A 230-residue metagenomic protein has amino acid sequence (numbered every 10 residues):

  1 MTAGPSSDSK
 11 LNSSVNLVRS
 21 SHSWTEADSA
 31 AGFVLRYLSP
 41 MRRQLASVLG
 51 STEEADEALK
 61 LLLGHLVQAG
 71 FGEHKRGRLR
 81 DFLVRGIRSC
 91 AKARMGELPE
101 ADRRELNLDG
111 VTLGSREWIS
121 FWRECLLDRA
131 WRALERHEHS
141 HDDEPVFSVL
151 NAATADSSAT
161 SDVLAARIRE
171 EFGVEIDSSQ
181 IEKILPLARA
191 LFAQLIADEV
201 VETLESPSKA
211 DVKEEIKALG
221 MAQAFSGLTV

Functional and structural regions predicted by a protein language model:
M1-V230: Intrinsic, short, N-terminal disordered tails of RNA polymerase sigma-factor systems
